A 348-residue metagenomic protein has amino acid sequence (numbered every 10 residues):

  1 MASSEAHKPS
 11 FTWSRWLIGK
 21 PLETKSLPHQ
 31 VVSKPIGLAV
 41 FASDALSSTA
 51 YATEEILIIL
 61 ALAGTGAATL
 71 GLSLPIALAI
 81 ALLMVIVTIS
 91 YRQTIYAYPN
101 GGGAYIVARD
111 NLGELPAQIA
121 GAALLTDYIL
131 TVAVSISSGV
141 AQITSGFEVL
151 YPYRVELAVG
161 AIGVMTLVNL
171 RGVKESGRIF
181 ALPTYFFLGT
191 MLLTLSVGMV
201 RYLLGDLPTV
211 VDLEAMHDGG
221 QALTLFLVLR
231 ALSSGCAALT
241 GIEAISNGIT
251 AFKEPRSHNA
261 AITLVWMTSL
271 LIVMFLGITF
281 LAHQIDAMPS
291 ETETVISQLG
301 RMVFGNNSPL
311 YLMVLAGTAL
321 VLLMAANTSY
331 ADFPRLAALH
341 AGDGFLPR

Functional and structural regions predicted by a protein language model:
M1-L60, I89, N100, I106-A117 (+1 more regions): Membrane-interface "cap" regions at the ends of multi-pass membrane proteins
V40-L57, N100, A120-A141, L229-A251 (+1 more regions): Membrane-helix boundary/coupling elements in multi-pass transport proteins
I56-A67, I106-N111, S135-E156, I242-I262 (+3 more regions): Helix-loop-helix connectors at the membrane interface of multi-pass transporters/channels
I56-R109, E114-Q118, V134-A161, T268-L276: Extracellular loop-to-transmembrane helix junctions
Y91-A97, S145-E148, I162-P183, N247-A251: Membrane-water interface regions at transmembrane-helix termini and the short interhelical loops of multi-pass membrane
G113, W266-S269, V273-M324: TM-loop-TM module centered on a large, flexible mid-protein loop between adjacent transmembrane helices in multi-pass
L157, M165, L170-V200, T263-M267: Membrane-interface loop-to-helix entry segments
Y185, G189-T240: Helix-loop-helix junctions that connect adjacent transmembrane segments in multi-pass membrane transporters
